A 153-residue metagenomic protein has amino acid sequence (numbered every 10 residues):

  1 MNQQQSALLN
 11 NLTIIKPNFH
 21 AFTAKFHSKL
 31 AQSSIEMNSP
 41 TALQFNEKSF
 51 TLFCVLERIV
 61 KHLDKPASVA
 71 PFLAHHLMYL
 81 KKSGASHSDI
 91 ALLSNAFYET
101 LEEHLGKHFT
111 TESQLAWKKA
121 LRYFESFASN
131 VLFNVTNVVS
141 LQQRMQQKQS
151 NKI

Functional and structural regions predicted by a protein language model:
M1-I153: Core of compact, soluble alpha-helical bundle domains
